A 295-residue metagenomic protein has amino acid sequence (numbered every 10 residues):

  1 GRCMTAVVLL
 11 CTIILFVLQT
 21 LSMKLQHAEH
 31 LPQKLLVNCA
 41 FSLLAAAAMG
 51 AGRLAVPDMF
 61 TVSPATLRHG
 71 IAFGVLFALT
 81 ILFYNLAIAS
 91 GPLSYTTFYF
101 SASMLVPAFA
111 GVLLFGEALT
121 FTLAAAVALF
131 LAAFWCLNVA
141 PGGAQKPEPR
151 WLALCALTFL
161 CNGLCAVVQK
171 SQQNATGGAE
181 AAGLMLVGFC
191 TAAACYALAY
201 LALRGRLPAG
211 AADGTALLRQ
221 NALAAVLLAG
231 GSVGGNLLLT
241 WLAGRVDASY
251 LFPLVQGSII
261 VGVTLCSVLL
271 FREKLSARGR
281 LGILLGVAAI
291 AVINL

Functional and structural regions predicted by a protein language model:
M4-L295: Polytopic alpha-helical membrane proteins, predominantly small-molecule transporters/carriers
